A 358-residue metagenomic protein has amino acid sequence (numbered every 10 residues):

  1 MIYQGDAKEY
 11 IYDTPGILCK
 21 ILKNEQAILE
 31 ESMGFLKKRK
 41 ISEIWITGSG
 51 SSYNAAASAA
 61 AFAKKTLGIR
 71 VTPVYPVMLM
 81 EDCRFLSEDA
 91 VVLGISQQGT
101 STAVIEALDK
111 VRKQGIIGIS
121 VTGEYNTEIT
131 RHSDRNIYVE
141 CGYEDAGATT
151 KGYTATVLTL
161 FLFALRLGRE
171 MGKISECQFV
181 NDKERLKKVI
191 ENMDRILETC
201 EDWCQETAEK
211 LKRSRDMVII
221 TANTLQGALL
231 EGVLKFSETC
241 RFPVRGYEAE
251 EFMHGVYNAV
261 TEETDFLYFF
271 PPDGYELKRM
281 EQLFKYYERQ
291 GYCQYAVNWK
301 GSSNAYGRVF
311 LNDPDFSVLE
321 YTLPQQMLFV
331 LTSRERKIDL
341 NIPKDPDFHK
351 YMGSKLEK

Functional and structural regions predicted by a protein language model:
I2-S42, I137, Y143-K151, A155 (+2 more regions): Active-site phosphate/pyrophosphate-binding segments
I28, M33, K37-K188, A222 (+6 more regions): Glycine-rich phosphate-binding loops that contact phosphosugars or nucleotide phosphates
Q325-E335: Long, positively charged, glycine-interspersed low-complexity recognition regions
